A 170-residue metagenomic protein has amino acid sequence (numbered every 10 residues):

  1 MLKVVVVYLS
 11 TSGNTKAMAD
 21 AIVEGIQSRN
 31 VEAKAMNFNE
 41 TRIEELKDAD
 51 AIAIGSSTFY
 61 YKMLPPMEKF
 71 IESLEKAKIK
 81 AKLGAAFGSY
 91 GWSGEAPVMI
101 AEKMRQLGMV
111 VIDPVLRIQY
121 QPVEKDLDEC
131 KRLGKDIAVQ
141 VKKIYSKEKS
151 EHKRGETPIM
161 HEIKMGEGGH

Functional and structural regions predicted by a protein language model:
L2-V4, N14-A17, A21-K34, F38 (+1 more regions): FMN-binding flavodoxin-like domain, especially the glycine-rich phosphate-binding loop
Y8-S12: Aromatic-flanked redox-active Cys/Sec active sites in thiol-based oxidoreductases, especially the WC-centered
E44-E45: Short conserved loop adjoining the S-adenosyl-L-methionine
